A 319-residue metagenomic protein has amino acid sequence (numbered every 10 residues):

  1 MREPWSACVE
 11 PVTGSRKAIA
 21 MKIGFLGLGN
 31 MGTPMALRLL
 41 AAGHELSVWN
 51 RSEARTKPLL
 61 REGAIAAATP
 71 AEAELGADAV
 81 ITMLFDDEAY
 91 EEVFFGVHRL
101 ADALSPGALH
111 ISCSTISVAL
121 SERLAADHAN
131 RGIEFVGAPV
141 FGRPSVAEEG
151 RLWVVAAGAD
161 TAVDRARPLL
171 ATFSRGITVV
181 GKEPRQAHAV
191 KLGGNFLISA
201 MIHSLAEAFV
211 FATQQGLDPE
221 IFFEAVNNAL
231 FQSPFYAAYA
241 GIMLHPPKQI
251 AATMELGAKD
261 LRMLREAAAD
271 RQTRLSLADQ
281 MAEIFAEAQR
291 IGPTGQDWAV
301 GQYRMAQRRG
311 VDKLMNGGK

Functional and structural regions predicted by a protein language model:
R16-M83, A108, P144, G176: NAD(P)+-binding Rossmann beta1-loop-alpha1 motif at the extreme N-terminus of oxidoreductases
M35-A36, R55, L124, L169 (+1 more regions): Hydrophobic residues within alpha-helices that form the first helical element adjacent to the glycine-rich loop
P70-E134: Rossmann-fold NAD(P) dinucleotide-binding segment
T115-F196: Rossmann-fold dinucleotide-binding core
P184-A306: Helical "substrate-binding/catalytic lid" subdomain of Rossmann-like NAD(P)-dependent dehydrogenases/reductases
